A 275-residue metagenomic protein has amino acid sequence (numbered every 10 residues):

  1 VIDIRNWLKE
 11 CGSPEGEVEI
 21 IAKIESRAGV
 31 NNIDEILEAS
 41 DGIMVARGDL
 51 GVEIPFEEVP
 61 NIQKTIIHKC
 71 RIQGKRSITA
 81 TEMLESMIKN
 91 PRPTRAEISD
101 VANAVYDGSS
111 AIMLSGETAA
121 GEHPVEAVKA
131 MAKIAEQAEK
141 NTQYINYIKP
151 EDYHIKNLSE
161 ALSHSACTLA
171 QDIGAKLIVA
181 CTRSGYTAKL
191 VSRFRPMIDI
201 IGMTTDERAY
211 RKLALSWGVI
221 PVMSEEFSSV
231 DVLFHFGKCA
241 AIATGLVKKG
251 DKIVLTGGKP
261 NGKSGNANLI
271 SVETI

Functional and structural regions predicted by a protein language model:
V1-I275: Non-catalytic helical/linker scaffolds that mediate oligomerization, partner binding, and domain coupling around large
